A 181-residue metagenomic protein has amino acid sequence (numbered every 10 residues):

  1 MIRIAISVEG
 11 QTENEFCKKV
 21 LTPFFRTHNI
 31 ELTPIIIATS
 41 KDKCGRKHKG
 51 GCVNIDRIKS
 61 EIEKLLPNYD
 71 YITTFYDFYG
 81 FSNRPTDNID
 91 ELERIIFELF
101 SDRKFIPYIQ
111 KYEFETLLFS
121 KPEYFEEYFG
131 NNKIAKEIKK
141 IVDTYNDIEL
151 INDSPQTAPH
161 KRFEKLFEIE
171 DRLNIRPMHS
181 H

Functional and structural regions predicted by a protein language model:
I2-V20: N-terminal beta1-alpha1 ligand-phosphate binding loop
N14-G45, I55-H181: C-terminal accessory helical subdomains adjacent to catalytic cores in phosphodiester- and nucleotide-handling enzymes
K49-V53: Functional beta-strand-loop-alpha-helix junction segments that form "active/interaction loops" within catalytic
